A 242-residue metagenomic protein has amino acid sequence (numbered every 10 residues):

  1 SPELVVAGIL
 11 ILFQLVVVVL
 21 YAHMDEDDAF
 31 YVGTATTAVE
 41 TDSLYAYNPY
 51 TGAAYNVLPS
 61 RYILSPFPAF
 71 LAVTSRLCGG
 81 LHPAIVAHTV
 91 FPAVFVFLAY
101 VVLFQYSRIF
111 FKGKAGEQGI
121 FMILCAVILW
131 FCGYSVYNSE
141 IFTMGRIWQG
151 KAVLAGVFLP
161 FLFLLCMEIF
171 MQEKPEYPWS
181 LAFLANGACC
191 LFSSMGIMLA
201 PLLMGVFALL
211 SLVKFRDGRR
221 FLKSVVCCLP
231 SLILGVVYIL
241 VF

Functional and structural regions predicted by a protein language model:
E3-E26, F131, L229-V241: Transmembrane signal-anchor helices characteristic of membrane glycosylation enzymes that use polyprenol
L10-L129, V136-W148, V153, V157: Active-site lumenal/periplasmic loops and adjacent helix-entry segments of GT-C-fold, multi-pass membrane
S107-A115, F170-K174, V213-D217: Membrane-interfacial segments
A115-M122, P175-A182, R220-C227: Membrane-interfacial loop-to-transmembrane alpha-helix junctions, especially the N-terminal start
L159-P178: Membrane-interface transmembrane helices that cradle and orient dolichyl/undecaprenyl
P178-S194: Membrane-interface alpha helices of multi-pass inner-membrane proteins
A200-S231: Perimembrane helix-loop-helix junctions
